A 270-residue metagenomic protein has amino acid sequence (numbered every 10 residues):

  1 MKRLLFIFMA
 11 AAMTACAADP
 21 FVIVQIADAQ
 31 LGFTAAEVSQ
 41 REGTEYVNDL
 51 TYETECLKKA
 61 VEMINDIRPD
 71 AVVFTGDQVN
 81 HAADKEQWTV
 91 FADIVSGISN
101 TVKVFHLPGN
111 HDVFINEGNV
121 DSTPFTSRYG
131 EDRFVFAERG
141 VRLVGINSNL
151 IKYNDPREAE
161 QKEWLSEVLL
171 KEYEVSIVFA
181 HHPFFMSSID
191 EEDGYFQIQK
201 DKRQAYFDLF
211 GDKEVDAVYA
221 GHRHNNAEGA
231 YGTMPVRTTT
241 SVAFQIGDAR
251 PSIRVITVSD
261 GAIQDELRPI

Functional and structural regions predicted by a protein language model:
L4-M13: Sec-dependent N-terminal signal peptides
C16-K85: N-terminal active-site segment of His-dependent metallophosphoesterases
D28, G76-D77, G109-N110, H181 (+1 more regions): Active-site glycine-centered loops adjacent to acidic/histidine catalytic or metal-binding residues that shape
L31, V79-N80, D112, F184 (+1 more regions): Short active-site segment of divalent metal-dependent hydrolases/proteases that encodes the spacing between
A36-R41, S148-N149, S188-E192: Short acidic, glycine/proline-rich loop/turn micro-motifs
R41-T44, E86-K171, V175, Q197-A217 (+1 more regions): Extended active-site neighborhood of metal-dependent phosphoesterases/phosphodiesterases
E172-S188: Short acidic, glycine-rich surface-loop motifs adjacent to enzyme active sites
